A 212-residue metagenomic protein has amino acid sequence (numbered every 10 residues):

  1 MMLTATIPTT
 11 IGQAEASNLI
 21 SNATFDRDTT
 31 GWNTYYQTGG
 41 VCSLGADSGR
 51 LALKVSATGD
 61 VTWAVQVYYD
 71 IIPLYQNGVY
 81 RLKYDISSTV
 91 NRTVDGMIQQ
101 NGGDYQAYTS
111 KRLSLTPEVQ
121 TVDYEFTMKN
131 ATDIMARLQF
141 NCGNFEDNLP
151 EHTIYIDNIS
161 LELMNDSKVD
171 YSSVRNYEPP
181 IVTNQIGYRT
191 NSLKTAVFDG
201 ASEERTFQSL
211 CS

Functional and structural regions predicted by a protein language model:
M1-T9: Sec-dependent N-terminal signal peptides of Gram-positive bacterial secreted proteins and lipoproteins
I7, F25, G96-I98, T121-I159: Extracellular beta-strand ligand-recognition surfaces/modules
G12-Y36: Extracellular carbohydrate-recognition regions
F25, L53, V67-V94, V122-M128 (+1 more regions): Extra-cytoplasmic beta-strand recognition segments
T34-Y36, V55-R81, T93-R112, R137-F145 (+1 more regions): Secreted extracellular polysaccharide-interacting domains
C42-V61: Short carbohydrate-recognition loop motifs
M164-E203: Non-catalytic, glycine-rich low-complexity segments
R205-S212: Beta-strand-rich binding/interaction modules
